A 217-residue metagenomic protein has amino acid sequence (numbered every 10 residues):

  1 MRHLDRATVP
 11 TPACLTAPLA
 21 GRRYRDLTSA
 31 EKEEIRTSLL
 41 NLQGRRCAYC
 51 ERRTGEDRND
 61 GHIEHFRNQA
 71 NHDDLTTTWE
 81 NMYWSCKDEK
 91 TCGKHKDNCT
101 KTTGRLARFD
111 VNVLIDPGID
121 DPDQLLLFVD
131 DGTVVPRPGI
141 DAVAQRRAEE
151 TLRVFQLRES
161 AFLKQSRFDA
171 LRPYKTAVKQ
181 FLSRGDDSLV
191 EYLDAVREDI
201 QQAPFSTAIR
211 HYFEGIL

Functional and structural regions predicted by a protein language model:
M1-D26, C99-G118, S160-A177, R210-G215: Class I S-adenosyl-L-methionine
H3-R46, H72-T77: Short, charged surface segments at domain edges that flank catalytic/cofactor-binding sites
I35-R36, E51-R53, A70-L75, V111-D116: Catalytic micro-motifs at enzyme active sites that drive phosphoryl/nucleotidyl and oxygen chemistry
L42-G44, T78-E80, D120-P122, V129: Short, well-ordered loop/turn elements at secondary-structure boundaries
A48-Y49, H62, W84-S85, L125-F128 (+1 more regions): A structural signal for short, well-ordered beta-strand segments and their strand-loop junctions that often border
R52-K101, R105: Histidine-centered nuclease catalytic patch
H95-L157: Long, low-complexity, intrinsically disordered segments enriched in glycines and aromatic residues
G139-L217: C-terminal, charged low-complexity interaction regions
